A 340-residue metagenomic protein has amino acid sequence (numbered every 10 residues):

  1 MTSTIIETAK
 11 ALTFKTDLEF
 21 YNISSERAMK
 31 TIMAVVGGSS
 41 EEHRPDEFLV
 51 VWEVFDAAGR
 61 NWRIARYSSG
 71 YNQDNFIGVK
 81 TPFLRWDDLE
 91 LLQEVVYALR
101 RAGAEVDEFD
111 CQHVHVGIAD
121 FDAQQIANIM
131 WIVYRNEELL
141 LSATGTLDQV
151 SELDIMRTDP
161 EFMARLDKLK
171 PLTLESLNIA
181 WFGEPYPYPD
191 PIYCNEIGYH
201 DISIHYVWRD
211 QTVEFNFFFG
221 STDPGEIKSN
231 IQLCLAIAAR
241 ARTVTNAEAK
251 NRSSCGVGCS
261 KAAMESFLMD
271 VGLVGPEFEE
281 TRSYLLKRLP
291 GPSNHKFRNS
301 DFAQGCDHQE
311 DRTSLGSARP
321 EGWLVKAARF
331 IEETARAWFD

Functional and structural regions predicted by a protein language model:
T2-V106, A119-I331, A335, F339: C-terminal accessory/tail domains of diverse enzymes
